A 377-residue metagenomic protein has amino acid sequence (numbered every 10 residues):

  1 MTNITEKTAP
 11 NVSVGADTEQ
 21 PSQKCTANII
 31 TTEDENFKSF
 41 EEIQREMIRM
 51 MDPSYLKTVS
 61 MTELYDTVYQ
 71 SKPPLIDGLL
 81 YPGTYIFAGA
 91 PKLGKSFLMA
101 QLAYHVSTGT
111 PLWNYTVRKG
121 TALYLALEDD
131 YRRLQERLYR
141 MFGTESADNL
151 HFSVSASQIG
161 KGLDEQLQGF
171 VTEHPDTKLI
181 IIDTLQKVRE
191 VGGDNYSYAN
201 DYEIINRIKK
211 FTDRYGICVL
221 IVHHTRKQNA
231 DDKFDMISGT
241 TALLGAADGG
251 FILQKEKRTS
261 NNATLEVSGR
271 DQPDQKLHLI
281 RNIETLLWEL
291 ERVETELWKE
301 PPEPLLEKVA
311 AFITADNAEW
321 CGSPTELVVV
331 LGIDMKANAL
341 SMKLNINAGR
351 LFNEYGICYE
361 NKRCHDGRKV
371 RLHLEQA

Functional and structural regions predicted by a protein language model:
M1-P53: Short, small/acidic-rich helices and loops at N termini and domain boundaries of DNA replication/processing enzymes
Q44-E145: The Walker A/P-loop phosphate-binding site
P53, Q70-S71, L93, T116-E203 (+4 more regions): Conserved inter-motif catalytic segment of the P-loop NTP-binding fold
Y65-S71, K161, D231-F234: Short gly/ser/thr-rich secondary-structure transition/capping motifs
L80, A103, Y124, D183 (+6 more regions): Conserved RecA-like P-loop NTPase ATPase core
I86-A88, K92, S96-F97, L125 (+2 more regions): Phosphate-binding/switch region of NTP-binding enzymes
H174, F211-Y215, Y355: Helix C-cap/helix->beta junction micro-motif
L279-A377: DNA transaction DNA-binding modules
